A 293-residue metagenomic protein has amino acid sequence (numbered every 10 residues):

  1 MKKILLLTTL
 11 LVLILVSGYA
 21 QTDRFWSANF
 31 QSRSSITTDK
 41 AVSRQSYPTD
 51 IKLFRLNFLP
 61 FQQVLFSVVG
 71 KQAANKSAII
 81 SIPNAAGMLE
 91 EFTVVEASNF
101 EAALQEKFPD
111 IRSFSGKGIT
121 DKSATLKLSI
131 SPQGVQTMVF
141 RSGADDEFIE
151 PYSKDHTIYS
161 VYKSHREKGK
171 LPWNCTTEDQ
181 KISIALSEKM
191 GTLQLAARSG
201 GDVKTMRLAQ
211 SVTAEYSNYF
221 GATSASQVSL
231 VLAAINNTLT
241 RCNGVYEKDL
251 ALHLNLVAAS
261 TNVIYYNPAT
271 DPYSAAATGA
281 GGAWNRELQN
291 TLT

Functional and structural regions predicted by a protein language model:
M1-F25: Bacterial Sec-dependent N-terminal signal peptides
L10-L11, T120, R141, V212: A broadly conserved detector of short glycine/acidic/proline-rich loop/turn motifs that flank catalytic sites and bind
V16-G18, R55, H165: N-terminal regions of proteins, emphasizing targeting and processing segments when present
A20-K154, G282: N-terminal prosegments of processed precursors
Q21-D39, S43, I51, T157-T293: Fold-level signature of zinc-dependent metallopeptidase catalytic domains
